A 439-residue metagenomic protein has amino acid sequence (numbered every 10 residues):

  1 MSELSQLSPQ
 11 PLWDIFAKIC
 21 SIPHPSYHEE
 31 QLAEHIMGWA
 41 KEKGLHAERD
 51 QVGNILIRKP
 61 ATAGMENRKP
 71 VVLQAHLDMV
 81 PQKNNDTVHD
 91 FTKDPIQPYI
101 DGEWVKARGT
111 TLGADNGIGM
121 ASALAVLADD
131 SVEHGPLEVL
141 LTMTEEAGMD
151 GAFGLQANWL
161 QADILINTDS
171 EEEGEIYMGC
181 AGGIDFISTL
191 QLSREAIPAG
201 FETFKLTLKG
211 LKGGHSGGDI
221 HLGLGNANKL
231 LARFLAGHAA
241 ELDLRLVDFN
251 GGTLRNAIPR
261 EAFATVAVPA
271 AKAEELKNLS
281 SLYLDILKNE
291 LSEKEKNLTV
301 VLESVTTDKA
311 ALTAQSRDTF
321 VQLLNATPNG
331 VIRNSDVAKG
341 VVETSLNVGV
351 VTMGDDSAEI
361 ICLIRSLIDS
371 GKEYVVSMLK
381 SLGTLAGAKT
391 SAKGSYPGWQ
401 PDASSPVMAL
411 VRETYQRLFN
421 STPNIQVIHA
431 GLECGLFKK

Functional and structural regions predicted by a protein language model:
S2-E103: Acidic/His- and Gly-rich active-site-bordering loop/insert found across diverse amide/peptide-bond hydrolases
P23, E103-K106, E146-A147, G154-R365: Midchain, well-structured core segments that form catalytic/ion-binding scaffolds
A40-H46, G237-R245, L291-E295, V341 (+2 more regions): Short secondary-structure junctions
M65-D163, A314-D318, P328-S335, G340-E343: Active-site metal-coordination/substrate-binding segment of hydrolases, especially metallo-dependent peptidases
E66-N67, A270-L279, D369-V375: Short, conserved charged micro-motifs
E303-N347, D355, D369, E373-Y374 (+1 more regions): An extended, acidic, His-containing surface patch that forms the Zn2+-binding/catalytic region of metallohydrolases
D356, I361-G387: C-terminal, non-catalytic macromolecule-binding modules
